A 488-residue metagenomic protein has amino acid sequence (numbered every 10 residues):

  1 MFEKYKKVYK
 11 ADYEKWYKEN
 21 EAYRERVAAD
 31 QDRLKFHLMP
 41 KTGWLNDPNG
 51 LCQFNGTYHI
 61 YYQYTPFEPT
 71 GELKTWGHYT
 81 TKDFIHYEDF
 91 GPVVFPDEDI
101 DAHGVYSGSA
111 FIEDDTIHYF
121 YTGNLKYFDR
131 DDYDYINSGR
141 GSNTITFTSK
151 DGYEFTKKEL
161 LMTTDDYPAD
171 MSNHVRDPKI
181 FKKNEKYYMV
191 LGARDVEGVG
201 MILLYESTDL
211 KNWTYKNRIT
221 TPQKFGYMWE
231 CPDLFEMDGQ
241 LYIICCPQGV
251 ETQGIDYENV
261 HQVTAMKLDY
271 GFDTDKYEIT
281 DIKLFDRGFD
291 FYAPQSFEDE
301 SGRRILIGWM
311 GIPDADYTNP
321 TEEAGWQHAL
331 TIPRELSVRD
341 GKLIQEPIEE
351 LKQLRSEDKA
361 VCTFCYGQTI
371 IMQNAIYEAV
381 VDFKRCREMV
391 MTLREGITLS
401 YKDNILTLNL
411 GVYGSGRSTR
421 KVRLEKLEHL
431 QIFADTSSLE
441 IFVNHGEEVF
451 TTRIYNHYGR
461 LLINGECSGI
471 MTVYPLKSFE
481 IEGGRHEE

Functional and structural regions predicted by a protein language model:
M1-D177, K182-F225, D238-R287, M310-K359 (+3 more regions): Beta-rich carbohydrate-recognition and catalytic domains
K18-R24, V263-E488: Beta-rich accessory regions
